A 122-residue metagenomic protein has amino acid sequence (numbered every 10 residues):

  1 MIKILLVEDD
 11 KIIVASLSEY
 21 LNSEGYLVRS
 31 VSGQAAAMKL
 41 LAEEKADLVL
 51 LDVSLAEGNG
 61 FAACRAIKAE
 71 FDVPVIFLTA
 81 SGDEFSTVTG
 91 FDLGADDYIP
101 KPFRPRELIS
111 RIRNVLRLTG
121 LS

Functional and structural regions predicted by a protein language model:
M1-L121: N-terminal/domain-start alpha-helical segments
